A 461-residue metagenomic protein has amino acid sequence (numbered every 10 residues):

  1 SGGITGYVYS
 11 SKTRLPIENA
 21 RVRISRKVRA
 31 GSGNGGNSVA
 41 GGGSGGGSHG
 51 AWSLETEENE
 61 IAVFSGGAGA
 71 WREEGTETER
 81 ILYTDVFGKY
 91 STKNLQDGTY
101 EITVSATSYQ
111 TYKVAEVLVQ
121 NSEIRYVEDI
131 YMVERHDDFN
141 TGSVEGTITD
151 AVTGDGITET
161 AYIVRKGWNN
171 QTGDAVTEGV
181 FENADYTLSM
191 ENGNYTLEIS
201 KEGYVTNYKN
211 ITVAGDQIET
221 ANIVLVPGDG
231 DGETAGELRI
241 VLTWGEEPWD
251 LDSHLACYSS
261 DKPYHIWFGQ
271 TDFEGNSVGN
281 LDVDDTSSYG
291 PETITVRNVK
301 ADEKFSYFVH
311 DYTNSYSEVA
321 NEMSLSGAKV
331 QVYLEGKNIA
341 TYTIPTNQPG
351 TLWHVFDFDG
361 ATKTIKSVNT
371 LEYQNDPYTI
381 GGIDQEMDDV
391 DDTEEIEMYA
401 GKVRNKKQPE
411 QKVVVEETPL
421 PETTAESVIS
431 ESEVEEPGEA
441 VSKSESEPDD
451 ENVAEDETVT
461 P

Functional and structural regions predicted by a protein language model:
S1, L118-D138, T212-E233, H354-D357: Extracellular beta-sheet/turn segments enriched in Thr/Pro/Gly and aliphatic residues
G2-S10, G88, I130, G142-D150 (+2 more regions): A short, amphipathic beta-strand motif
A30-K89, G156-I157, V164-S189: Short, acidic Ser/Thr/Gly-rich low-complexity loop/linker segments typical of extracellular and cell-surface proteins
F87-T99, N183-N194, V296-D302, N314: Short Pro-Gly-centered beta-turn/loop motif in secreted/extracellular proteins
Y90, R125-E128, A184-L188, N207-K209 (+3 more regions): Short strand-edge motifs at loop-to-beta-strand transitions and within beta-strands of extracellular beta-rich domains
G98-S108, N192-G203, F305-D311: A short, solvent-exposed beta-strand micro-motif common in secreted/extracellular proteins
S105-E128, S200-A221, S317-A340: Structured interaction patches on ligand/partner-binding surfaces of diverse proteins
E219, V224-N405: Intrinsic-disorder/low-complexity signal
